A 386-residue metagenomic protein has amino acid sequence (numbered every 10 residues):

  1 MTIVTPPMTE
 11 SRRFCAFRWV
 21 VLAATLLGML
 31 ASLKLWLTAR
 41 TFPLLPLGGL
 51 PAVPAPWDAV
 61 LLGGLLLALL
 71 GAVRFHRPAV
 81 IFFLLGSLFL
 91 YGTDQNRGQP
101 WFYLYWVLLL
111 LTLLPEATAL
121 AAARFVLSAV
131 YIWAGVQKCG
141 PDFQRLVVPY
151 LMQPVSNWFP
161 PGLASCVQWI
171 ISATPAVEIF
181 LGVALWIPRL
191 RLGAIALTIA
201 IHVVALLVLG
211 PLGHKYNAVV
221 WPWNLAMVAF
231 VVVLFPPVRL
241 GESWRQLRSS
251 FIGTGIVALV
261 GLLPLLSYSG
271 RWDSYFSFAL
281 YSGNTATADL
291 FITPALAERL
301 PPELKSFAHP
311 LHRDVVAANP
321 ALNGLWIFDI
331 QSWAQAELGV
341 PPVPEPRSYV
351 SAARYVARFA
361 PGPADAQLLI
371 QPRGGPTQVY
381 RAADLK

Functional and structural regions predicted by a protein language model:
T2-K386: Alpha-helical membrane-anchoring segments
